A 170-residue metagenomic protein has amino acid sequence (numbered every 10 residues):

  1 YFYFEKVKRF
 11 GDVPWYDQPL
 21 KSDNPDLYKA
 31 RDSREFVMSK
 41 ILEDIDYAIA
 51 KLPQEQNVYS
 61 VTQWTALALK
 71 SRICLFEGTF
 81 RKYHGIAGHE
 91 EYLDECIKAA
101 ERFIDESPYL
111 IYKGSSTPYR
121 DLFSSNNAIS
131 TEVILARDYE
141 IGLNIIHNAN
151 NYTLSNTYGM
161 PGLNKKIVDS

Functional and structural regions predicted by a protein language model:
Y1-W64, R72-E91: Aromatic-anchored glycine-rich loop motif in surface-exposed flexible loops
V13, Y47, S60, W64-L67 (+1 more regions): An aromatic- and glycine-enriched ligand-binding surface/loop that stacks and positions planar moieties
